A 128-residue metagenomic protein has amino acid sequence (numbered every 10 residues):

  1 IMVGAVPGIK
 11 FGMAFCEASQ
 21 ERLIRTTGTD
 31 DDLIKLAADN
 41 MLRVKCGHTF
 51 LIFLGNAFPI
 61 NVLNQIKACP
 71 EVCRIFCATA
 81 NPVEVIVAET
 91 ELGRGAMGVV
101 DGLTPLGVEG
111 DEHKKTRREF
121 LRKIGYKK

Functional and structural regions predicted by a protein language model:
I1-K128: Conserved mixed alpha/beta catalytic, RNA-binding, or beta-rich assembly cores of soluble enzyme, regulatory
